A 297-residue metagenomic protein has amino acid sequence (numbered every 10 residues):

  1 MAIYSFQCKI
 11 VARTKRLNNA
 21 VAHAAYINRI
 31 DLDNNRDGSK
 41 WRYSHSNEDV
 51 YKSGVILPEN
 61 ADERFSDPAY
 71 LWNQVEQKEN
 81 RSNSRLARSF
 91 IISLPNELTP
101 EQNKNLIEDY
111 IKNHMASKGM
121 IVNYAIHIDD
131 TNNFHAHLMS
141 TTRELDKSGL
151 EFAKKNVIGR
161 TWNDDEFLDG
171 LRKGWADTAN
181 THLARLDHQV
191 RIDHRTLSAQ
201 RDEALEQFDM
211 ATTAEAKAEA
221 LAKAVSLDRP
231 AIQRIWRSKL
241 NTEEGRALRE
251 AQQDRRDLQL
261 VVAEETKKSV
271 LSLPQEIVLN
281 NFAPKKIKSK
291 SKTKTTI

Functional and structural regions predicted by a protein language model:
M1-I297: N-terminal nicking endonuclease/strand-transfer module with a His-rich metal-binding environment and a catalytic Tyr
